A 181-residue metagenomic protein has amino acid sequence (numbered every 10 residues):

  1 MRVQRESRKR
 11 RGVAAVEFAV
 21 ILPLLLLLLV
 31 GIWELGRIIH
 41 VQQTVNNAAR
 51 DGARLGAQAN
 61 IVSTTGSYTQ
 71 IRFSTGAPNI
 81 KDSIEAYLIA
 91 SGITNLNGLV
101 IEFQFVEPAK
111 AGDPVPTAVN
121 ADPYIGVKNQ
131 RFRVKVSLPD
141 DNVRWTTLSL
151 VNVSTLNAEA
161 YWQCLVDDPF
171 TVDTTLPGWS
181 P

Functional and structural regions predicted by a protein language model:
R2, R54-P181: Short, conserved structural patches
R2-E85: Alpha-helical assembly-interface signal, strongest on the long, hydrophobic N-terminal helix that forms
